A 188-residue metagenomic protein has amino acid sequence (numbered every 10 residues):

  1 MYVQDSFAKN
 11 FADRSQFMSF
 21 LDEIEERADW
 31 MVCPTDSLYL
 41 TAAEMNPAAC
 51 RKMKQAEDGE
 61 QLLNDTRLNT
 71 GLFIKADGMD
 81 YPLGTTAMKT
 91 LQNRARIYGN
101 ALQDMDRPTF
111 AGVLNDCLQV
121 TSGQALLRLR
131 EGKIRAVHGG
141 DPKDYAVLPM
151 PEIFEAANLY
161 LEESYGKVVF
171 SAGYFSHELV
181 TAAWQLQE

Functional and structural regions predicted by a protein language model:
M1-A156: Feature for intrinsically disordered/low-complexity regulatory segments and propeptides
H138, Y145-E188: Intrinsic disorder/low-complexity polar-acidic segments
